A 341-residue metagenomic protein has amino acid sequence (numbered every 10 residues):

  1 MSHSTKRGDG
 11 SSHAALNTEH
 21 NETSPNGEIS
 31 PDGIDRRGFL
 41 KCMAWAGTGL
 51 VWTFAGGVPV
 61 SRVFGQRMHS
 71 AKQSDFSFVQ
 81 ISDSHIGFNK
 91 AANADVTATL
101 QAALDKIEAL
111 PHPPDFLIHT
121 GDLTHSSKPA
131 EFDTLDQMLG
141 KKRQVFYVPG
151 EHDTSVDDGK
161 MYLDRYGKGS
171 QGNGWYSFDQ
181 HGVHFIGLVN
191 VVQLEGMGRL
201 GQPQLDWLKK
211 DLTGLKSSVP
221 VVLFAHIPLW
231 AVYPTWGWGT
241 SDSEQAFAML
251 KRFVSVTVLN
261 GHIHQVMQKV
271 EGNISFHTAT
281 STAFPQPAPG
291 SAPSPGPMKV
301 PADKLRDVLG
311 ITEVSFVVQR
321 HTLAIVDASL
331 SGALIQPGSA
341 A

Functional and structural regions predicted by a protein language model:
M1-D35: N-terminal secretory signal peptides
E22-F54: N-terminal secretory signal peptides and thylakoid transit peptides that target proteins across membranes
I34, C42, G49-W52, P59-D133: N-terminal active-site segment of His-dependent metallophosphoesterases
F64, S70, K128-P220, D242-T257 (+3 more regions): Extended active-site neighborhood of metal-dependent phosphoesterases/phosphodiesterases
I81-S82, L117-G121, F146-E151, F224-A225 (+2 more regions): Active-site neighborhood of phospho(di)ester-bond hydrolases with catalytic His/Asp-centered motifs
K90, V191-R199, W230-T235: Surface-exposed cleft-lining segments at the edges of enzyme active sites
S217-V232: Short acidic, glycine-rich surface-loop motifs adjacent to enzyme active sites
I325-A341: C-terminal/domain-terminus segments
